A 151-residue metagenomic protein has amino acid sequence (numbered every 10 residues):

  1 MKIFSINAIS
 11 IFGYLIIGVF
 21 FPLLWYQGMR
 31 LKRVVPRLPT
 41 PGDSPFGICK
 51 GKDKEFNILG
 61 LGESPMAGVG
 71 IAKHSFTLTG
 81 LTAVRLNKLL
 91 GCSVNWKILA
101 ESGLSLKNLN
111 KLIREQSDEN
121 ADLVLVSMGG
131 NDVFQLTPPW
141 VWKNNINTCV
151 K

Functional and structural regions predicted by a protein language model:
M1-L59, A72, L89-L90, E119: N-terminal secretory targeting modules
N57-L59, K97, V124-V126: Conserved beta-strand elements of the Class I
M66: Short active-site segment of divalent metal-dependent hydrolases/proteases that encodes the spacing between
V69-H74, L136-W140: Short, solvent-exposed loop/turn segments at secondary-structure boundaries
G70-D122: Membrane-embedded segments
R114-K151: Alpha-helical cap/lid subdomain in secreted, periplasmic, or secretory-pathway luminal O-acyl-processing enzymes
